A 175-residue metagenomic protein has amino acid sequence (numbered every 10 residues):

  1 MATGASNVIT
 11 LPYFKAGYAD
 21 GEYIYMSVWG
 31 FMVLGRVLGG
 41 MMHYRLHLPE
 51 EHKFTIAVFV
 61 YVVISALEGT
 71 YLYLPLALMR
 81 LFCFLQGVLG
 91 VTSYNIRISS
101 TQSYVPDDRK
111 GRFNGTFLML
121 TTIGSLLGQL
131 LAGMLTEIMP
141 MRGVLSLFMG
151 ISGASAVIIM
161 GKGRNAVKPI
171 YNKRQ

Functional and structural regions predicted by a protein language model:
M1-N7, S125: Conserved extracellular-gate-facing transmembrane-helix segments in secondary transporters
T10-Q175: C-terminal transmembrane bundle of multi-pass solute transporters/carriers
